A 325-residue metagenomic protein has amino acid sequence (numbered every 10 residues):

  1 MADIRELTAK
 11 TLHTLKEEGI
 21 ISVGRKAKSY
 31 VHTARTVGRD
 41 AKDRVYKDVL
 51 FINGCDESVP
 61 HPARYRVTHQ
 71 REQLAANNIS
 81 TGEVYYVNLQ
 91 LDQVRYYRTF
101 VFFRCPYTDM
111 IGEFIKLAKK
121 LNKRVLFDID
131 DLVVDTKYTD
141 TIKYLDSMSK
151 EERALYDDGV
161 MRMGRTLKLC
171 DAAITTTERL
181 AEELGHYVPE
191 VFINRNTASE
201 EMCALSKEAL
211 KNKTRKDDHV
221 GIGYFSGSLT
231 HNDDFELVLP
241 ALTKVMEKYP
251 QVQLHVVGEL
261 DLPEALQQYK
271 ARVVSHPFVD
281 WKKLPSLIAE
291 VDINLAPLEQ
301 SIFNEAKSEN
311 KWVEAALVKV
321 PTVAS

Functional and structural regions predicted by a protein language model:
R5-P106: N-terminal pre-catalytic "stem/leader" segment of glycosyltransferase-like enzymes
C55-N77, N196-E290: Conserved catalytic-core segment of nucleotide-activated headgroup transferases in glycan assembly
Y85, K116-K120, K150-A173: Membrane-proximal helix-turn-helix segments that form the acceptor-binding/catalytic region of lipid-linked
V94, T141-M148, G164-L169: A conserved, positively charged/aromatic
Y97, C170, V291: An anion/phosphate-binding loop that grips the pyrophosphate of nucleotide cofactors and donors
F127-V160, E201-K207, K213-D218: Acceptor-binding helix/loop patch of EC 2.4 sugar-transfer enzymes, predominantly nucleotide-sugar-dependent
D135, D233, P277-L287, D292-L317 (+1 more regions): Nucleotide-sugar-dependent
K168-K211, D217: Donor nucleotide-sugar binding/catalytic pocket of nucleotide-sugar-dependent glycosyltransferases
